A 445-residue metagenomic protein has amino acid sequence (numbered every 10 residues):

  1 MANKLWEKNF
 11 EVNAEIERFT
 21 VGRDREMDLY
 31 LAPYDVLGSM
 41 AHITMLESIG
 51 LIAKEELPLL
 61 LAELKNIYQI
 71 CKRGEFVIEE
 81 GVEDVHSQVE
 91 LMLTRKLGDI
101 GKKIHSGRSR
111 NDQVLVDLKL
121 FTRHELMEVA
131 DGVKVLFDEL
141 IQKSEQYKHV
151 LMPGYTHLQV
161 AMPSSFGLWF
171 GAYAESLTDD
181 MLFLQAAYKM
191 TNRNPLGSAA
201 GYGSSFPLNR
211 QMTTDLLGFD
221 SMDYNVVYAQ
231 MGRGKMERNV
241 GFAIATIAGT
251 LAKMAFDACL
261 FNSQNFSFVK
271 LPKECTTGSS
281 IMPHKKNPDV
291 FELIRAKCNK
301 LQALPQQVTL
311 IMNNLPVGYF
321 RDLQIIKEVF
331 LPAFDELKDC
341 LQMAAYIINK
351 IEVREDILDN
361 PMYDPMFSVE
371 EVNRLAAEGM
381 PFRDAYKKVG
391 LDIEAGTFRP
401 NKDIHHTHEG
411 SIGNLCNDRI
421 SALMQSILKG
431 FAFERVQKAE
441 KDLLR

Functional and structural regions predicted by a protein language model:
M1-G203, L208-T214, S221, T277-G278 (+3 more regions): A helix-coil-helix interface module used to build multimeric assemblies and to scaffold catalytic/cofactor sites
A2-G38, D99-I100, S267, M282-R445: Glycine-rich cofactor/substrate-binding loops
H42, E63, I67-I70, M92 (+13 more regions): Generic, well-ordered alpha-helical scaffold segments in large soluble proteins
L60-L61, L217, K273-C275, M362 (+1 more regions): A general structural motif at alpha-helix termini
H105, R110-Q113, H157-S164, L168 (+9 more regions): Alpha-helix capping and helix-loop boundary segments enriched in small/acidic/polar residues
K119, R123-A130, K134, I141 (+10 more regions): Short amphipathic alpha-helical segments with heptad-repeat character
I141, E145-K148, K189-N192, C259 (+4 more regions): Alpha-helical coiled-coil oligomerization motifs
L217-P305: Acidic, glycine-rich loop-and-beta core segments that form the ion-binding/anion-interacting portion of active sites
